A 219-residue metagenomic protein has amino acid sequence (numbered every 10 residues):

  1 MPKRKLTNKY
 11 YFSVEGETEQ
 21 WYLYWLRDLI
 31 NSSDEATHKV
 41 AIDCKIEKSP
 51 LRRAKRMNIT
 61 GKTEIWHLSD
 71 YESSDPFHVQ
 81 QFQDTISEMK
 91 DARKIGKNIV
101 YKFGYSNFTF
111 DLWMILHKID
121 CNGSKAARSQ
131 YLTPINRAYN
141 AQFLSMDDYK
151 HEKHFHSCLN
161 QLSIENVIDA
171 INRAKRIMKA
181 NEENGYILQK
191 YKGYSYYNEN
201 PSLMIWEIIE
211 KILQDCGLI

Functional and structural regions predicted by a protein language model:
M1-T7, Q20-V40, R52-I59, T63-E64 (+1 more regions): C-terminal accessory helical subdomains adjacent to catalytic cores in phosphodiester- and nucleotide-handling enzymes
Y11-W21: Catalytic nucleophile-elbow at a beta strand-turn-alpha helix junction centered on a G-D-S/GDSL motif, marking
S13, H67-D70: Conserved beta-strand segments of the P-loop GTPase G domain that flank and frequently precede/overlap
A41-K48: Acidic-and-aromatic substrate-binding clefts and catalytic sites of carbohydrate-active enzymes
